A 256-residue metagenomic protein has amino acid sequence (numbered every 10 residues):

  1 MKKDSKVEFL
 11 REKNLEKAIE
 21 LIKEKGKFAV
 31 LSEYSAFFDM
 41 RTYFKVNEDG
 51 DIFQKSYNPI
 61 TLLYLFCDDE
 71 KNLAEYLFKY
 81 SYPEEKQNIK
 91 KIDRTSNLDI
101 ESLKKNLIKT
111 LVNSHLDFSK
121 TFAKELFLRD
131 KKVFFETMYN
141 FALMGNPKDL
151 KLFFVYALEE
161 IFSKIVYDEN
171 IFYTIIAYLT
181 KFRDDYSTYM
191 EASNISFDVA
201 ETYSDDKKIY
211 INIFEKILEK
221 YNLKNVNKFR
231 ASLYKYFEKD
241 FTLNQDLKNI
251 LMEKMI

Functional and structural regions predicted by a protein language model:
M1-Y80: N-terminal accessory interaction module
D4, T95, L103, D117-K124 (+1 more regions): C-terminal alpha-helical interaction modules of replication/initiation AAA+ assemblies
L77-K91: Repeat-mediated protein-protein interaction surfaces in helical alpha-solenoids
K90-D99: TPR-adjacent "capping" and linker segments in tetratricopeptide-repeat scaffold/adaptor proteins
S114: Metallocofactor- and cofactor-centric catalytic cores in central/energy metabolism, strongly enriched
